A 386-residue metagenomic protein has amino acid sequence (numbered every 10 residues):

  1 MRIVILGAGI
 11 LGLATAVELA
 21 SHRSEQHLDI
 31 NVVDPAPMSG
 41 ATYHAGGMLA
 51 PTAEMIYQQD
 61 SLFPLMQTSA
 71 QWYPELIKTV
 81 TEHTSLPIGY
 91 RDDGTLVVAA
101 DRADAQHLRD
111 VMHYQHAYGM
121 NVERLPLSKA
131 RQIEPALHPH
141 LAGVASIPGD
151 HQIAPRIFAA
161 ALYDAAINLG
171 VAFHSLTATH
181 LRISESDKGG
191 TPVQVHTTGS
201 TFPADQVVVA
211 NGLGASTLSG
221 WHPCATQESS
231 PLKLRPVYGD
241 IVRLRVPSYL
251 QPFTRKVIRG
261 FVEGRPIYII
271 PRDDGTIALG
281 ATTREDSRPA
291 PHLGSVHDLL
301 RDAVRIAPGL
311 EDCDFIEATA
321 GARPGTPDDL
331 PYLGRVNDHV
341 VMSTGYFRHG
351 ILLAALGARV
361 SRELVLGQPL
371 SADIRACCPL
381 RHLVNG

Functional and structural regions predicted by a protein language model:
M1-L11: Beta1/beta-strand and adjacent pyrophosphate-binding region of the FAD-binding site in flavoprotein oxidoreductases
V4-L6, F202-G214, A358: Short hydrophobic core segments
V17-H22, P35, G47-M48, A53 (+3 more regions): Active-site substrate-recognition segment that forms the wall of the catalytic cavity or substrate channel
A20-Y43: Glycine-rich FAD pyrophosphate-binding loop
M48-K129, I133, V304: Dinucleotide-binding Rossmann-like beta1-alpha1 core, especially the glycine-rich loop that anchors the ADP
L86-A99, V111, Y118, E123-L169 (+2 more regions): Helix-loop-beta segment of a Rossmann-like dinucleotide-binding subdomain
A145-S184, G190-T198, F202-Q206: Helical element adjacent to the flavin cofactor pocket in flavoenzyme catalytic cores
G309-G386: C-terminal catalytic lobe of FAD-dependent flavoproteins
